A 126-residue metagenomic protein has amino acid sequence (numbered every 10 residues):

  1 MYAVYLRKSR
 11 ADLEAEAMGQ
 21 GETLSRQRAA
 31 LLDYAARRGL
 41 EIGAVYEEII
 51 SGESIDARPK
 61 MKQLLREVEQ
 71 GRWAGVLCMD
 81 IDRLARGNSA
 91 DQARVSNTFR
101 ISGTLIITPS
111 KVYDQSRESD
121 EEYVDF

Functional and structural regions predicted by a protein language model:
M1-F126: Short, structured surface patches at the beginning of a domain
